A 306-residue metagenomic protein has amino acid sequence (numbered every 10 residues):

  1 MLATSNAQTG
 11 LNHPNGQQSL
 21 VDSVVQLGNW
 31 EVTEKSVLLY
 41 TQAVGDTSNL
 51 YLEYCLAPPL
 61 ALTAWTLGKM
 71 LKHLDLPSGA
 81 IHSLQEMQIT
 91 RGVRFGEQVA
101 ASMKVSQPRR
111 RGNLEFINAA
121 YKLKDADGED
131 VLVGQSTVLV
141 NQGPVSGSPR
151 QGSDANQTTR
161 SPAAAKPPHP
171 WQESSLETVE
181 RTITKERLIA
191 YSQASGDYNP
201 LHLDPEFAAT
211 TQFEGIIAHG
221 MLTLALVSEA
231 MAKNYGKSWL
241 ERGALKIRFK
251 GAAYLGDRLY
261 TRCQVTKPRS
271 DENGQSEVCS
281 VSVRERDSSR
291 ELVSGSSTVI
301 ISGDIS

Functional and structural regions predicted by a protein language model:
L2-L84, V145-E241, S306: Hot-dog-fold acyl-thioester-processing enzymes
L2-Q18, I89-V179, F249, A253-S306: HotDog/MaoC-like acyl-thioester-processing domains
H82, Q88-T90, R94, Q212 (+2 more regions): A structural connector/turn signal
G215, L222-P268, V281: Catalytic-pocket segment enriched in acidic/His residues
